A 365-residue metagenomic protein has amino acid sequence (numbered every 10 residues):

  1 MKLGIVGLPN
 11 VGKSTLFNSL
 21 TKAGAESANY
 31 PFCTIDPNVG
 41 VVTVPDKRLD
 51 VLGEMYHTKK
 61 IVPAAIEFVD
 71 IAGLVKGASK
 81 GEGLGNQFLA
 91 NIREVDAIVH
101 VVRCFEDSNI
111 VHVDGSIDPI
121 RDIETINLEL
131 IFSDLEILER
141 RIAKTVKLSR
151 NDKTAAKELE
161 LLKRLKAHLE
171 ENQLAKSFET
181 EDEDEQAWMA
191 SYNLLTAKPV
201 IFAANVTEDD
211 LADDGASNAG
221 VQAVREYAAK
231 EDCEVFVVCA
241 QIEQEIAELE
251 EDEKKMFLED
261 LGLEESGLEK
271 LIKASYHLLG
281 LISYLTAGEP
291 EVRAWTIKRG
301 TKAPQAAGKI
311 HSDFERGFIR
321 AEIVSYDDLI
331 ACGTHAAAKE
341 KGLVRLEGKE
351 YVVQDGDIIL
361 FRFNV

Functional and structural regions predicted by a protein language model:
M1-V111, E139-R140: Conserved G1/Walker A P-loop phosphate-binding module
K2-V6, F17, K144-V352, I359 (+1 more regions): C-terminal-of-GTPase-core extension/linker across diverse P-loop GTPases
V6, F32, P37-G40, K47-L49 (+14 more regions): Short capping/connector residues at structural and topological boundaries
P9, I131-D134, N193: Flexible interhelical turns and helix-capping residues at alpha-helix boundaries within structured domains
K22, E54, A90, E94 (+3 more regions): Short, intrinsically disordered, mixed-charge
A23-P31, N38-G40, R48-V51, K80 (+10 more regions): Glycine-rich, flexible loop/turn motifs
F32, D46-L49, V62-F68, E82-D96 (+9 more regions): Amphipathic alpha-helical transducer elements in NTP-driven molecular machines
G40-P45, A72-E82, R93-A155, H168-D182 (+2 more regions): Conserved Switch II/interswitch segment of TRAFAC-class P-loop GTPases
